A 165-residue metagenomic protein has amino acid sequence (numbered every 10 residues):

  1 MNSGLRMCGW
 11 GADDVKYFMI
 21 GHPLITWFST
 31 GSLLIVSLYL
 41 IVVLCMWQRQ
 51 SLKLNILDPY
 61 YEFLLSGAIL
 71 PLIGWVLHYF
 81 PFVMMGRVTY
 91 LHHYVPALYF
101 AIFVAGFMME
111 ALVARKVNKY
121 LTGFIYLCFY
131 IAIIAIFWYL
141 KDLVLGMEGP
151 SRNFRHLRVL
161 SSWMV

Functional and structural regions predicted by a protein language model:
N2-P23: Juxtamembrane membrane-water interface segments that cap and precede transmembrane helices
F18-M19, I25, V104, E110-V165: Transmembrane helical bundles and short interhelical boundary loops of multi-pass, membrane-embedded
F18-Y60: Hydrophobic, aromatic-rich transmembrane alpha-helices and their immediate juxtamembrane boundary segments
I20, P59-E62, M85, K116-Y120: Juxtamembrane loop-transmembrane helix junctions in multi-pass integral membrane proteins, especially the extracellular
L52-L72, Y120-Y126: Membrane-interfacial loop-to-transmembrane alpha-helix junctions, especially the N-terminal start
G74-F82: Hydrophobic, membrane-inserted alpha-helices
F82-V95, L143, M147: Membrane-interface catalytic loops of GT-C/OST-like multi-pass glycosylation enzymes that act
T89-E110: Hydrophobic/aromatic-rich transmembrane helices and adjacent perimembrane loops
